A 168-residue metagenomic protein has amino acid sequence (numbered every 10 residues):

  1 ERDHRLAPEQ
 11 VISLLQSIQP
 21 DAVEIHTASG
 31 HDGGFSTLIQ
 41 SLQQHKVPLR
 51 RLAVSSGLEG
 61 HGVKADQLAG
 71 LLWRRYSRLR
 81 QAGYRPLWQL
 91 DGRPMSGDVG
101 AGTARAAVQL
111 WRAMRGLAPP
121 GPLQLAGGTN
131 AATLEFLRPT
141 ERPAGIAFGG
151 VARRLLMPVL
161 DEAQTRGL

Functional and structural regions predicted by a protein language model:
D3-G167: Conserved mixed alpha/beta catalytic, RNA-binding, or beta-rich assembly cores of soluble enzyme, regulatory
